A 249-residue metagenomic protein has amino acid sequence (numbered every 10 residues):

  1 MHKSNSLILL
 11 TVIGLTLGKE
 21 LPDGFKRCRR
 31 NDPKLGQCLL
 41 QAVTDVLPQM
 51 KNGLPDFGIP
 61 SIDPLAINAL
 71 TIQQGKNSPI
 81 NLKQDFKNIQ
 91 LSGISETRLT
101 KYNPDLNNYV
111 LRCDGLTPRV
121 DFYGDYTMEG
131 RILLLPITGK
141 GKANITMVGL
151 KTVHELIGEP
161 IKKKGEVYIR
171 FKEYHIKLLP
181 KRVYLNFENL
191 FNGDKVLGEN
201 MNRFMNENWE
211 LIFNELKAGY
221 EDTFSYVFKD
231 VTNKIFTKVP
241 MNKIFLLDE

Functional and structural regions predicted by a protein language model:
H2-G18: Cleavable N-terminal signal peptides of Sec/SRP-targeted secreted and luminal proteins
K19-K181: Hydrophobic-cavity lipid-handling domains and compact docking modules
E20-L21, Y226-E249: C-terminal helix/juxtamembrane-tail motif
G58-I62, E215, V231: Surface-exposed patches in mature extracellular/periplasmic domains of secreted proteins
K162, R170-F224: Extended amphipathic ligand-handling, pore-lining, and cofactor/metal-binding catalytic surfaces
